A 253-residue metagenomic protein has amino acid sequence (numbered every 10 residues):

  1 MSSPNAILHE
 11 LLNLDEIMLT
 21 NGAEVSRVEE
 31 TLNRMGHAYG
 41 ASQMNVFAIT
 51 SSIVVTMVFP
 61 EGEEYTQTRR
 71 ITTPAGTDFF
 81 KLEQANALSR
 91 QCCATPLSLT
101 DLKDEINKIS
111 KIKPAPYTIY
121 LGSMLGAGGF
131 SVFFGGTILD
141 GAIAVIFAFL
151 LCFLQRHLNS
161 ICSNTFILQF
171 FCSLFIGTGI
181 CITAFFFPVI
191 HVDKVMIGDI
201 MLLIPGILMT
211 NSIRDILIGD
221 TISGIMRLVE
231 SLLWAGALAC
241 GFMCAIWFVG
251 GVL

Functional and structural regions predicted by a protein language model:
M1-L97: Soluble N-terminal domains of membrane-associated systems
T20, H37-A41, R90, A94 (+8 more regions): Generic secondary-structure signature for well-ordered alpha-helical cores
P74-A127, S131-D140, E230-A239, G250: Alpha-helical transmembrane segments and their cytosolic membrane-interface
E105-K108, L151-C162, T210-S223: C-terminal ends of transmembrane helices
K113-F186: Core alpha-helical transmembrane segments of integral membrane proteins
F185-L253: Generic detector of multi-pass transmembrane helix bundles and their immediately adjacent loops in polytopic membrane
